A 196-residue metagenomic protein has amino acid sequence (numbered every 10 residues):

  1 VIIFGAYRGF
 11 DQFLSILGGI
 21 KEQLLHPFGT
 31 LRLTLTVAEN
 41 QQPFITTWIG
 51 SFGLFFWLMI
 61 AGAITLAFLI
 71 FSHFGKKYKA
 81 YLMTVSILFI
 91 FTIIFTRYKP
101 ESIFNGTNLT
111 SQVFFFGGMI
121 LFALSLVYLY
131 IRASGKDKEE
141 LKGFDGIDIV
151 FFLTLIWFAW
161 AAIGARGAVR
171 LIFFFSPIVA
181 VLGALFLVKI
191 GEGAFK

Functional and structural regions predicted by a protein language model:
V1, S134-G135, L155, I190-K196: Signature aromatic-anchored transmembrane alpha helix within multi-pass, membrane-resident enzymes that catalyze glycan
I2, A63-L66, L155-A162, G183 (+1 more regions): Hydrophobic alpha-helical transmembrane segments of multipass integral membrane proteins
I2-S86, F91-G135, D148-F151: Alpha-helical transmembrane segments at the extracellular/periplasmic loop-to-helix junctions of multi-pass membrane
Y7, D11, G146, A161-A165 (+1 more regions): Generic amphipathic alpha-helical segments used as scaffolds and interaction surfaces in large, multi-domain proteins
Y78-M83, T110, F144-L155, G167 (+3 more regions): Structural motif marking the loop-to-transmembrane transition
I90-I103, I156-R170: Transmembrane-helix signature of polytopic, lipid-linked glycan biosynthesis machinery
N108-M119, G164-F195: Hydrophobic/aromatic-rich transmembrane helices and adjacent perimembrane loops
R132-A162: Acidic/polar, low-complexity linker and loop regions
